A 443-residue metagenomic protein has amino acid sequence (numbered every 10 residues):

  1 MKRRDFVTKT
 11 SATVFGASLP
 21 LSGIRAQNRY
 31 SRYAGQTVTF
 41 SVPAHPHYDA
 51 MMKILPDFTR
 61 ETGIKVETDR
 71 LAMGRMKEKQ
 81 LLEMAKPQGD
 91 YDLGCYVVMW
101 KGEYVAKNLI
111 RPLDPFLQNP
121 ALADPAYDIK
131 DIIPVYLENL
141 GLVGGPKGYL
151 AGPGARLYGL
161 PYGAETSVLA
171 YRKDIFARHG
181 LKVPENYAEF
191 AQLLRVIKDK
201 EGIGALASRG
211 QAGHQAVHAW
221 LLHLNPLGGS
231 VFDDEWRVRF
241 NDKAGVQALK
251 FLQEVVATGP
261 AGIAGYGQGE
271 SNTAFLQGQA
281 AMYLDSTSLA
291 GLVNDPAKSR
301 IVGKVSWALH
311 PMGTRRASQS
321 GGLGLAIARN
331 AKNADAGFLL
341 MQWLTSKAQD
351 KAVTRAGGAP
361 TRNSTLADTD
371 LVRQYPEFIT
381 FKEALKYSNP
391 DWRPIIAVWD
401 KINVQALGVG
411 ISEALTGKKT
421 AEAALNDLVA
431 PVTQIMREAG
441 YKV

Functional and structural regions predicted by a protein language model:
D5-A26: N-terminal export signals
R29-Y30, W100-T166, K304-S306, R373-Q374: Hinge/lid segment of periplasmic solute-binding proteins
A34-H45, I64-D69, D92-L93, Y158 (+1 more regions): Short, well-ordered beta-strand elements
K53-N139, R178-E185, A274, G278-M282 (+2 more regions): Extracytoplasmic "Venus flytrap"/periplasmic binding protein-like
D114-V135, L206, G210, G229-Q247 (+6 more regions): Short, solvent-exposed loop/beta-turn-alpha elements that line the ligand-binding surface or hinge of extracytoplasmic
G141-Y162, S167-L169, A188-V238, A280: Extracytoplasmic/periplasmic solute-binding protein
G152, V305-A308, R355-V409, E413 (+1 more regions): Long, aromatic- and glycine/proline-rich binding clefts that accommodate carbohydrate-like moieties
L193-K200, D234-G265, S306, H310 (+1 more regions): Glycine-centered hinge/linker elements that transmit conformational signals in sensory and ligand-binding systems
